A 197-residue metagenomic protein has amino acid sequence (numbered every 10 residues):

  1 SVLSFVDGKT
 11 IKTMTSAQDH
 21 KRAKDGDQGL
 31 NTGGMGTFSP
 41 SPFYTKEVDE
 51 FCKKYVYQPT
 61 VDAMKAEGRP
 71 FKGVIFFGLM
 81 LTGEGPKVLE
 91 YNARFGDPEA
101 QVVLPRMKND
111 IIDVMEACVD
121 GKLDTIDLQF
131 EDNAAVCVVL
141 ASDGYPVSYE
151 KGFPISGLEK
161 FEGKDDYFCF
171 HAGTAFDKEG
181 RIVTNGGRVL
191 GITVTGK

Functional and structural regions predicted by a protein language model:
S1-Q101: Internal nucleotide-binding/catalytic subdomain
L3, A17, G78-M80, V139 (+3 more regions): Residues in well-ordered beta-strands of folded domains
K24-G26, T125-D127, A175-I182: Short beta-strand/turn micro-motifs at beta-sheet edges
M35-F38, I155, V183: Short clusters of hydrophobic/aromatic residues that line enzyme substrate/ligand-binding pockets
T37-P40, V139, R188-K197: Short, well-ordered beta-strand elements within core beta-sheets of diverse protein domains
C52-I75, N92-K164, D177: Active-site "cap" helix and flanking loop/linker of ATP-utilizing ligase/carboxylase catalytic domains
G83, F130-D132, E162-G163, I182-R188: A structural signal for short secondary-structure junctions
G144-P146, Y167-T195: C-terminal non-catalytic interaction/assembly regions of soluble proteins
